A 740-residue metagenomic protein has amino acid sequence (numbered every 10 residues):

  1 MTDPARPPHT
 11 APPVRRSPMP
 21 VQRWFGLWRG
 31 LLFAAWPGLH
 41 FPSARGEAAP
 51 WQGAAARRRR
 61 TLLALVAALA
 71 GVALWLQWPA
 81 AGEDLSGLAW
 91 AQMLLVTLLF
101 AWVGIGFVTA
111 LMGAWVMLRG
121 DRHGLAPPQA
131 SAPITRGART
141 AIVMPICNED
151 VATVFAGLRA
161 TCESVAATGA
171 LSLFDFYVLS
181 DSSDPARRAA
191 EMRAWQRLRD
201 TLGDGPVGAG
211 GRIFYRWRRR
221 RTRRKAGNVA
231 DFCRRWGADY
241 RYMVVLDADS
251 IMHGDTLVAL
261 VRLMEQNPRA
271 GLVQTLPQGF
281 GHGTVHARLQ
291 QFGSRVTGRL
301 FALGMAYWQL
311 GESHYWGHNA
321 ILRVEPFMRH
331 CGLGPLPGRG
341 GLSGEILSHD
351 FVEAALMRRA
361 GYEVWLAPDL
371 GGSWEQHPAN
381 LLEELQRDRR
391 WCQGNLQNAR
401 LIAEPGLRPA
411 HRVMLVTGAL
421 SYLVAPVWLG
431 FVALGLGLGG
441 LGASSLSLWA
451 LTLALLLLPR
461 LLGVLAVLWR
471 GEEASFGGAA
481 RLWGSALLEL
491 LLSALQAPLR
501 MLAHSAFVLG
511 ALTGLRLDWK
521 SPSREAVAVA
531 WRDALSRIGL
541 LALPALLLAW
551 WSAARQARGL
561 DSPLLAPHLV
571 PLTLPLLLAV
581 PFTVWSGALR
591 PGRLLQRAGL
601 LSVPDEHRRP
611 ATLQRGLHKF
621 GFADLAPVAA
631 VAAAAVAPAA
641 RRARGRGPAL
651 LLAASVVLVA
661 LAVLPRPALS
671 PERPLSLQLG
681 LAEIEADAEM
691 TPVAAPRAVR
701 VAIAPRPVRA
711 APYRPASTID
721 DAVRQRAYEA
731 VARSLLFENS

Functional and structural regions predicted by a protein language model:
P13-A67, A81-W90, R119, H123-P128 (+3 more regions): Basic/Trp-rich segment in TM-proximal cytosolic loops or flexible interdomain/linker regions
R16-P18, R23-L32, V108-L111, W115-G406: Internal catalytic domains of large membrane-associated glycosyltransferases
A56-V151: N-proximal low-complexity "stem/linker" segments adjacent to membrane-targeting elements
M93-V116, A454-L457, P567-A588: Alpha-helical membrane-embedded segments
A101-I105, R641-P667: Internal/C-terminal transmembrane anchor helices
A130-L173, V178, L492-A506, A611-A643: Acidic, Ser/Thr-rich low-complexity segments on the non-lumenal side of membrane proteins
R197, R673-S740: Extracytosolic and intramembrane catalytic regions of membrane-associated proteins in envelope/secretory systems
S586-L594, V659-A682: Hydrophobic alpha-helical transmembrane segments in integral membrane proteins
